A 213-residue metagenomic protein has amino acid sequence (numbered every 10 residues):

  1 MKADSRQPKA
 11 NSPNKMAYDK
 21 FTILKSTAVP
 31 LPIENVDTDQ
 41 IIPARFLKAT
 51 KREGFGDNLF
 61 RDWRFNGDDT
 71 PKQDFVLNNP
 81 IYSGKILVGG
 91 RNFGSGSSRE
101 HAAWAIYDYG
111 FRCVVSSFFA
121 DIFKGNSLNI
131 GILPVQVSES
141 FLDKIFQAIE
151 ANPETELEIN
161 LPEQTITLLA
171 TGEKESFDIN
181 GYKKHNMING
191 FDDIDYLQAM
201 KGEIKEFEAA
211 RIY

Functional and structural regions predicted by a protein language model:
K2, S12-Y213: Cytosolic catalytic domains that perform sulfur/thiol-centered chemistry
